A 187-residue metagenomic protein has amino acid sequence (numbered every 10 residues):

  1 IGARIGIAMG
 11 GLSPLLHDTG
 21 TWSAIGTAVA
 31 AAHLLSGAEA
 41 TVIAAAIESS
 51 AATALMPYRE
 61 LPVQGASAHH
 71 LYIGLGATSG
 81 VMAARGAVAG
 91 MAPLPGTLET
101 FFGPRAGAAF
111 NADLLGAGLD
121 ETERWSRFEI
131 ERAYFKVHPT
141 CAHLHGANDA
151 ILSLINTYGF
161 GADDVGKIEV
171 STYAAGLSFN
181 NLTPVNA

Functional and structural regions predicted by a protein language model:
G2-A31, I73-G74: Aromatic-lined, polymer-binding surfaces characteristic of secreted/periplasmic polysaccharide-degrading enzymes
A24, V29-N186: Functionally critical mobile loop/hinge segments
